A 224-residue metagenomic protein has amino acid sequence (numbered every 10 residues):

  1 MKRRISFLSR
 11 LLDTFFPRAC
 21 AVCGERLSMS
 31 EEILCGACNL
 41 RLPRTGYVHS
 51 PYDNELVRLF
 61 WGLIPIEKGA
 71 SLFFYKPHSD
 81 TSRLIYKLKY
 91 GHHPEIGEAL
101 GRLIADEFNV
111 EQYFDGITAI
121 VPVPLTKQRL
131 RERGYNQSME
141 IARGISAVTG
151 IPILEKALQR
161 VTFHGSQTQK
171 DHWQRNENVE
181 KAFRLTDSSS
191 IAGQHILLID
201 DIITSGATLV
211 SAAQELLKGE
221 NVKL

Functional and structural regions predicted by a protein language model:
M1-L224: Glycine-rich phosphate/pyrophosphate-handling loop used in enzymes and phosphotransfer proteins
